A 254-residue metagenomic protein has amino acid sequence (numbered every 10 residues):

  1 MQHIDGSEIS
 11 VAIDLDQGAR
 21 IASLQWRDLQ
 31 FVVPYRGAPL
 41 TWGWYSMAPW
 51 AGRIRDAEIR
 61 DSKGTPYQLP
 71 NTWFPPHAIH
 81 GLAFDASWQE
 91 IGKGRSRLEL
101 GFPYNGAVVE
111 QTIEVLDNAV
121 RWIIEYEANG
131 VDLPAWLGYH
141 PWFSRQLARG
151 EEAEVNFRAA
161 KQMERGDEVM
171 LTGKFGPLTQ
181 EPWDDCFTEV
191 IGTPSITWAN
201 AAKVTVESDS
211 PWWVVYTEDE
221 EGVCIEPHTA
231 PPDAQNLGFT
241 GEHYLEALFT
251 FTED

Functional and structural regions predicted by a protein language model:
M1-D5, I9, I91, S96-L100 (+2 more regions): Beta-strand-rich recognition/accessory modules
M1-P66, V190-S208, G241-D254: Beta-strand-rich N-terminal accessory domains
H3, P70-D117: Extended, loop-rich substrate-binding clefts of extracytoplasmic carbohydrate-active enzymes
F31-A38, P66-D85, E151-V169: Glycine-rich, pocket-lining loop/helix-strand segments that form or immediately flank
A57-E58, S62, H140-W142, G222-H228: Active-site scaffold segments
R60-G64, I91-R95, E114-A119, L147 (+2 more regions): A short, structured loop/turn motif at beta-sheet edges
L98-Q146: Acidic, contiguous internal or C-terminal segments within carbohydrate-active enzymes that form a structured patch used
L133-P134, P141-D209: Active-site/ligand-binding surface loops and adjacent short beta/alpha elements that line catalytic pockets across
